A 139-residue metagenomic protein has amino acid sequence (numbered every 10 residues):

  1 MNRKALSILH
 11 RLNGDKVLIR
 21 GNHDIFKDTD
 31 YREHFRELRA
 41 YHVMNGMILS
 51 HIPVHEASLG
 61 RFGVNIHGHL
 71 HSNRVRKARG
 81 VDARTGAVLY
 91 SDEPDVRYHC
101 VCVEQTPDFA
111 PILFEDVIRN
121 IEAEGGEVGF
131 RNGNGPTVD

Functional and structural regions predicted by a protein language model:
M1-V43: Core catalytic region of metal-dependent phosphoesterases/phosphodiesterases, especially metallo-beta-lactamase-like
V17-N22, L49-S50, V64-H69, C100-V101: Active-site neighborhood of phospho(di)ester-bond hydrolases with catalytic His/Asp-centered motifs
Y41, N45, H55-G63, L70-D139: Binuclear metal-dependent phosphoesterase catalytic core
